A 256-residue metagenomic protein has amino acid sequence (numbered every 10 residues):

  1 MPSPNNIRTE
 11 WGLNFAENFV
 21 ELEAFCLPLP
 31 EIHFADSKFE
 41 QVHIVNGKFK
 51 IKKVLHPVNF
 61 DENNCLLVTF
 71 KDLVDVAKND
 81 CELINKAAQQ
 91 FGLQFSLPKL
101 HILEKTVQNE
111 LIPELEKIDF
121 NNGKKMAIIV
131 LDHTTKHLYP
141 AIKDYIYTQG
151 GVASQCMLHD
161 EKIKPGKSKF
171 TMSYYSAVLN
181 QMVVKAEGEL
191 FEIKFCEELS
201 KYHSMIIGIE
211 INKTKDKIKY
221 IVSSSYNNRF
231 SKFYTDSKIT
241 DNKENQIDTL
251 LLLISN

Functional and structural regions predicted by a protein language model:
M1-N256: Long, low-complexity, intrinsically disordered terminal regions
